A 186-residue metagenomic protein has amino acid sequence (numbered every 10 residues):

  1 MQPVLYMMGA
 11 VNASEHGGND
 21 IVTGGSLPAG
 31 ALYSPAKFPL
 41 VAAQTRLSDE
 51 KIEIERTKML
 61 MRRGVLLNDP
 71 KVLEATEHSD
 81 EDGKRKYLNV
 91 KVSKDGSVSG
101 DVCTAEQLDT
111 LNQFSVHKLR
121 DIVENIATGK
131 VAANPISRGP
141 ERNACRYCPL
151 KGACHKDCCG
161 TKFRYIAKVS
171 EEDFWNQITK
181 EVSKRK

Functional and structural regions predicted by a protein language model:
M1-K186: Structural signature of nuclease core domains in nucleic-acid processing machines
